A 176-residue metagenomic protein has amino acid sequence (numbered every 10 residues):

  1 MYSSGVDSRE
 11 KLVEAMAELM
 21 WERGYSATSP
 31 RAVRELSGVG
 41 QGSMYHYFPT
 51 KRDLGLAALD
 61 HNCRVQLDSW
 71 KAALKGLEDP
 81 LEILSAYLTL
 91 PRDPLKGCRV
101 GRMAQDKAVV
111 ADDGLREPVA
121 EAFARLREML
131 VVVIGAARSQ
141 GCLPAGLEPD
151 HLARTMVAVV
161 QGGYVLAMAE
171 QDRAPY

Functional and structural regions predicted by a protein language model:
G5, K11, A15-D53, A57: Helix-turn-helix
S8, K51, A58, N62-Q66 (+4 more regions): Hydrophobic/aromatic residues within well-ordered alpha-helical segments
A57, D68-G97, P149-M156: Hydrophobic alpha-helical connector segments
R64-D68, G97, D113-S139, H151: Amphipathic alpha-helical packing segments from all-alpha helical-bundle domains
E82, E117-A122, S139-T155, A174-P175: All-alpha amphipathic helical-bundle segments outside canonical DNA-binding/catalytic cores that form hydrophobic
I83, P94-G114: Amphipathic alpha-helical segments used for helix-helix packing
R102, L147-L166: Hydrophobic alpha-helical segments that form the core of small-molecule binding pockets and/or dimer interfaces
